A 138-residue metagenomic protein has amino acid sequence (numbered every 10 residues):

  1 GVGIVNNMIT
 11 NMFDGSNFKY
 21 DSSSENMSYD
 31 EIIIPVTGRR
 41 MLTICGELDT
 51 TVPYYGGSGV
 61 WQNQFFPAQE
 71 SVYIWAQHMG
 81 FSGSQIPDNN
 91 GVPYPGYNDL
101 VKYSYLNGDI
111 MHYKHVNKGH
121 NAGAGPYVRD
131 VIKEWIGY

Functional and structural regions predicted by a protein language model:
G1-I86, V92-P93, Y103-L106: The feature captures the conserved acid-bearing segment of alpha/beta-hydrolase catalytic domains
V2, I110-K114: Conserved beta-strand scaffold positions in the cores of enzyme catalytic domains, especially in NTP/NDP-utilizing
D99-L100: Solenoidal tandem-repeat scaffolds enriched in leucines and small polar residues
H115, A124-Y138: Catalytic active-site module of serine/aspartate enzymes centered on a nucleophile-bearing elbow/loop
K118: Active-site glycine-rich loops that stabilize anionic/oxyanionic intermediates across multiple enzyme folds
